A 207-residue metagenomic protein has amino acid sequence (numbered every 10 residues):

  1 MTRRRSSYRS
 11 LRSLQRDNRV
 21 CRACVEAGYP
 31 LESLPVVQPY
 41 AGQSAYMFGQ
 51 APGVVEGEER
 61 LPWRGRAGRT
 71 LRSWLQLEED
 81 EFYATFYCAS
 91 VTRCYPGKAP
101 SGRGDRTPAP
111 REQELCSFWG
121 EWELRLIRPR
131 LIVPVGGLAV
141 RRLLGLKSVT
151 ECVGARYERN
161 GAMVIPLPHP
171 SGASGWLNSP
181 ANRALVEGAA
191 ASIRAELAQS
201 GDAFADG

Functional and structural regions predicted by a protein language model:
T2-D202: A polyanion-binding, active-site-adjacent surface
A203-G207: Intrinsically disordered, low-complexity and often Lys/Arg-enriched segments
